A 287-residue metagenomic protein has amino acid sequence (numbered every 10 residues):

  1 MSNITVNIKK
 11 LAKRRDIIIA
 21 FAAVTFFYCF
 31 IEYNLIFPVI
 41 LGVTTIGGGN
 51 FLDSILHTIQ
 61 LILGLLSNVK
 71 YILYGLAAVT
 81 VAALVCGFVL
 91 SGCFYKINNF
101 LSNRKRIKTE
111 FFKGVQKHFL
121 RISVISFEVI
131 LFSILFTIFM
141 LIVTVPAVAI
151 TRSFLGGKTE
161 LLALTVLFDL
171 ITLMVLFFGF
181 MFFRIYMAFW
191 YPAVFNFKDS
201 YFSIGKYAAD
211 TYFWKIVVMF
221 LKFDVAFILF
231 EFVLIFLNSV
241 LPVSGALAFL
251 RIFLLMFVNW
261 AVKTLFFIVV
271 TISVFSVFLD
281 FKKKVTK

Functional and structural regions predicted by a protein language model:
M1-L41, K105-F112, L173-L247, R251 (+3 more regions): Nonpolar helix-loop interface/hinge motif
N3, N7-K10, S54, T58-L61 (+13 more regions): Low-complexity, intrinsically disordered, cysteine-poor segments enriched in small/polar and charged residues
I17-N98: Short, small/hydrophobic-residue-rich motifs at membrane-helix boundaries and re-entrant hairpins of integral membrane
F27, A77, V81-V85, L120 (+6 more regions): Hydrophobic alpha-helical transmembrane segments of multipass integral membrane proteins, especially permease/channel
L35-N50, I138-L155, F232-V243: Membrane-helix interface motif
G49-L52, F281-K287: Short, highly charged, low-complexity non-transmembrane loops/tails of multi-pass membrane proteins
K70-S102, M140-V148, T159-D199, F249-K283: Selective recognition of hydrophobic, aromatic-rich stretches within alpha-helical transmembrane segments of polytopic
Y71, G75, I107-T137, L161-L176: Alpha-helical membrane-spanning segments of integral membrane proteins, especially the hydrophobic core of TM bundles
